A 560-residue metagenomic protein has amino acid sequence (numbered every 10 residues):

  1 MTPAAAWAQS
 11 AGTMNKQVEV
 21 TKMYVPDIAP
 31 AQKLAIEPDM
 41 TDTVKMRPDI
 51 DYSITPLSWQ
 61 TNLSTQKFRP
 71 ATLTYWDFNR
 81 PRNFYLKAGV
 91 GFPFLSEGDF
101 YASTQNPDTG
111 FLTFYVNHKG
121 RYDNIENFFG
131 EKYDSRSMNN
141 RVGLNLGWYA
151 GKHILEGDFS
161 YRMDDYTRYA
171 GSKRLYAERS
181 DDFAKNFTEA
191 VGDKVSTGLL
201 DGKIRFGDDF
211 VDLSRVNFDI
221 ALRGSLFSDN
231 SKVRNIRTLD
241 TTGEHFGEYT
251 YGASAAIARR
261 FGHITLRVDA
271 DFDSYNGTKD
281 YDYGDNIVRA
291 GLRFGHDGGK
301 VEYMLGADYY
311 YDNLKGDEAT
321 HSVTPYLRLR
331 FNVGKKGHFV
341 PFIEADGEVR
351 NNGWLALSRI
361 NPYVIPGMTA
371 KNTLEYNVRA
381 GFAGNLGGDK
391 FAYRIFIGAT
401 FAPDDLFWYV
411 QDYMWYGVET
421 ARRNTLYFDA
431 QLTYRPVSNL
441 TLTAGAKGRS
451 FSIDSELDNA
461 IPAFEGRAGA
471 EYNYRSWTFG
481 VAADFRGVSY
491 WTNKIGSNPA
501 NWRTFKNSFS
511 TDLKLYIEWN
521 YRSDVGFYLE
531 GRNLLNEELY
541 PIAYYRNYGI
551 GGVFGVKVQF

Functional and structural regions predicted by a protein language model:
P56, V340, L515, S523-D524 (+1 more regions): Outer-membrane beta-barrel "beta-signal"
K67-P70, D77-L86, V90-F128, D134-V142 (+1 more regions): Outer-membrane beta-barrel translocator/receptor signature
R80-R82, F94-S96, R136-V142, K194-L200 (+9 more regions): Residues that define the transmembrane beta-barrel architecture of outer-membrane proteins
V90-F92, H118-Y122, A150, Y161-T167 (+17 more regions): Transmembrane beta-strands of outer-membrane beta-barrel pores
F100-T104, V142-W148, L200-D208, A253-R259 (+10 more regions): Residues on the lipid-exposed face of transmembrane beta-strands in outer-membrane beta-barrel proteins
T109-L112, K152-E156, F210-F218, F261-V268 (+6 more regions): Repeated loop/turn-to-beta-strand initiation elements of outer-membrane beta-barrel proteins
R121-N124, F128-S137, R141, D158-R215 (+2 more regions): Flexible loop and strand-edge segments within Gram-negative outer membrane beta-barrel domains
G353-K371, A402-N424, R449-R467, D484-N520 (+1 more regions): Outer-membrane beta-barrel domain signature, especially the mid-to-C-terminal portions of large Gram-negative OMP
